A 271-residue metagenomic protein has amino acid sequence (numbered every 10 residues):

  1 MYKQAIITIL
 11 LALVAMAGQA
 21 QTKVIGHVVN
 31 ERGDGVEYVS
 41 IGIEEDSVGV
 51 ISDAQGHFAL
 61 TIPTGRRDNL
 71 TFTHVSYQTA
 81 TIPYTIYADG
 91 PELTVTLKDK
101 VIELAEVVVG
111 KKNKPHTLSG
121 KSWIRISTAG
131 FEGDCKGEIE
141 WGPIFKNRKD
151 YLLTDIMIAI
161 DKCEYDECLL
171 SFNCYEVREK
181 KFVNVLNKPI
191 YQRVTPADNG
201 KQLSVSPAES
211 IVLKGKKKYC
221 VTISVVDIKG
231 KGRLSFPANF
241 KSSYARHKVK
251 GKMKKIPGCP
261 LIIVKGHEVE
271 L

Functional and structural regions predicted by a protein language model:
L11-Q19: Hydrophobic h-region of N-terminal signal peptides that target proteins for export in Gram-negative bacteria
Q21-V36: Structural motif
D34, A59-R67, K214-K216: Short Pro-Gly-centered beta-turn/loop motif in secreted/extracellular proteins
V39-I43, L70, V109, F172: Hydrophobic beta-strand segments
I43, T71-P83: A short, solvent-exposed loop/turn motif at the edges and junctions of modular extracellular/periplasmic domains
S47-H57: Short, acidic Ser/Thr/Gly-rich low-complexity loop/linker segments typical of extracellular and cell-surface proteins
I86-K111: Extracellular beta-sheet/turn segments enriched in Thr/Pro/Gly and aliphatic residues
I102-V177, K218, S224-L271: Beta-sheet-rich sandwich/jelly-roll-like modules and their strand-loop junctions
